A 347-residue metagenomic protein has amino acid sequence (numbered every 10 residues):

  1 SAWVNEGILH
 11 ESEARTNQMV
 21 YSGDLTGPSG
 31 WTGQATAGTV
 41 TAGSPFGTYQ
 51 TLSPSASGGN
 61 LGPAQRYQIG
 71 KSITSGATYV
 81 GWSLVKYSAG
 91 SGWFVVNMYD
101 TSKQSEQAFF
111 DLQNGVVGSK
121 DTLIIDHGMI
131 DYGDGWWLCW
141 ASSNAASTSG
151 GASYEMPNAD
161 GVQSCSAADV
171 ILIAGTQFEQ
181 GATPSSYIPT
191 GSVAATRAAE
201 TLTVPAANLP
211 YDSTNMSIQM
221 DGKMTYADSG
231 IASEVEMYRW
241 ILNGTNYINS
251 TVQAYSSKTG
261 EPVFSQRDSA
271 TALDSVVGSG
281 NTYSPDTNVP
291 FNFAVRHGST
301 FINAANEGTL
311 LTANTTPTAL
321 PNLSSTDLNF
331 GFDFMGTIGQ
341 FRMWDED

Functional and structural regions predicted by a protein language model:
S1-R296, F301-I302, N306-L310, N322-T326 (+1 more regions): Extracellular and organelle-lumenal recognition/adhesion modules and their flexible linkers in secreted
L311, T315: Flexible glycine/proline-rich, aromatic-decorated loop/lid segments
T318-L320: A short acidic/small-residue loop/turn micro-motif
